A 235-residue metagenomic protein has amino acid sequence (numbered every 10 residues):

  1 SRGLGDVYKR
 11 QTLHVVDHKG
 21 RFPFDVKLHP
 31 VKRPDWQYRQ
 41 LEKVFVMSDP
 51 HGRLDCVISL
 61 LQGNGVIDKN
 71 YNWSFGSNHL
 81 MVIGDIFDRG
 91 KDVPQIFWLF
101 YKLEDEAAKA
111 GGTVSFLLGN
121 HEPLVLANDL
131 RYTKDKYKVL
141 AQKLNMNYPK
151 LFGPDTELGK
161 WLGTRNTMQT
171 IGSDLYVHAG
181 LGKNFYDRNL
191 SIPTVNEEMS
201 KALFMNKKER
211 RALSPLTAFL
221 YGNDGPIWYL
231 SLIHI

Functional and structural regions predicted by a protein language model:
S1-R2, H178: Coupling/switch/interface segments within P-loop NTPase motor domains and analogous charged loops in nucleic-acid
G3-Y8, I235: Short, small-residue-biased leader/transition segments that mark boundaries at the very start of proteins
T12-I96: N-terminal active-site segment of His-dependent metallophosphoesterases
K32-D35, K69-N70, E157-L158, T164-N166 (+1 more regions): Generic recognition of flexible, low-complexity loop/linker segments
Q37, N196-L232: Alpha/beta-hydrolase fold catalytic core
V46, N78-D85, L103, V114-G119 (+1 more regions): Extended hydrophobic secondary-structure segments that form protein cores and membrane-embedded regions
L61-D68, G90, E104-A108, N166 (+2 more regions): Sec/Tat-exported extracytoplasmic proteins
R89-I192: Active-site neighborhood of divalent metal-dependent phosphoester bond hydrolases
